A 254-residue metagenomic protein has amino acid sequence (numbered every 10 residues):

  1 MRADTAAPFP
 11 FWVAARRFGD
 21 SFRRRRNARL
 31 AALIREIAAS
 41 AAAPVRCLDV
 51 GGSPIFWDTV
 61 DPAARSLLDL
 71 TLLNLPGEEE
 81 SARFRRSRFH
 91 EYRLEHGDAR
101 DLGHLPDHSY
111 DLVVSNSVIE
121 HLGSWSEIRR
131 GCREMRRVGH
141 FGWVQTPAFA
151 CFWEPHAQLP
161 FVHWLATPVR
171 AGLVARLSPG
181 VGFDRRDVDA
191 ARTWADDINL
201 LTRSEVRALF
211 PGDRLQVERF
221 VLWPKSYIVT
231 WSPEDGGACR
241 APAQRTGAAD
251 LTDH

Functional and structural regions predicted by a protein language model:
M1-A38: Class I SAM-dependent methyltransferase Rossmann-like catalytic core, especially the SAM/SAH-binding loop
L48-L102: Class I SAM-dependent methyltransferase SAM/SAH-binding core
V114: A conserved beta-strand element that flanks and buttresses the S-adenosyl-L-methionine
S117-H121: Short catalytic micro-motifs in class I SAM-dependent methyltransferases
L122-V138: A short, conserved alpha-helix within the catalytic core of class I
F141-L173: Conserved class I S-adenosyl-L-methionine
T193-D213: Short alpha-helix
D213-W223: Conserved S-adenosyl-L-methionine
